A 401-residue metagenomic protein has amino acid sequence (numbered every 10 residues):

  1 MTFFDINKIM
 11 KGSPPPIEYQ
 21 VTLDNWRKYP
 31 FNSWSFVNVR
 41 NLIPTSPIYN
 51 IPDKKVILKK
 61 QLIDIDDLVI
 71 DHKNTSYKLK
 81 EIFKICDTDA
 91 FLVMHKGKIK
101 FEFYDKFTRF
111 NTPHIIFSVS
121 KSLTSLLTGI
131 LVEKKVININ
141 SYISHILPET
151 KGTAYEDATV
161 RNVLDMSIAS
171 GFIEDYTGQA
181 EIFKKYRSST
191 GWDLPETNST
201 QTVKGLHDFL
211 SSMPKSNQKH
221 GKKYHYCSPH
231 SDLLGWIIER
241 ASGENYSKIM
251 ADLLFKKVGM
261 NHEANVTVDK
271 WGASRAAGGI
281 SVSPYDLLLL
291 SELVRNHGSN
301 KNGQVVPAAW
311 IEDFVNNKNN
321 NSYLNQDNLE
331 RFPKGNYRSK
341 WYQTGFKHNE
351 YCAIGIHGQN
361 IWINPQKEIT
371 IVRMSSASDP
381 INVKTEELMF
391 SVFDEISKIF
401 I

Functional and structural regions predicted by a protein language model:
M1-R109, D165, A169, L210-S212 (+1 more regions): N-terminal leader/targeting segments and the immediately adjacent pre-domain N-terminus
M1-V21, E350-I401: Structured C-terminal helix/loop/strand segments within mature extracytoplasmic catalytic/sensor domains
G97, I115-I139, V163, L234-I238 (+1 more regions): Active-site SXXK
K98-F103, S144-H145, A180-H220, E244-E263: Short, charged, amphipathic alpha-helices and their helix-cap/turn boundaries
I115, E133-Y176, K215, P229 (+2 more regions): Active-site helix/loop module of the DD-peptidase/beta-lactamase fold, centered on the serine-lysine SxxK catalytic
M166, P229-I237, G278-S299, Q359-S375: Active-site-proximal alpha-helical segments within enzyme catalytic domains
N217-Y226, R275-S281, A353, I381: Solvent-exposed loop and edge beta-strand segments that line ligand/cofactor-binding and catalytic clefts
N261-A264, I311-T370: Active-site Gly/Thr loop motif
